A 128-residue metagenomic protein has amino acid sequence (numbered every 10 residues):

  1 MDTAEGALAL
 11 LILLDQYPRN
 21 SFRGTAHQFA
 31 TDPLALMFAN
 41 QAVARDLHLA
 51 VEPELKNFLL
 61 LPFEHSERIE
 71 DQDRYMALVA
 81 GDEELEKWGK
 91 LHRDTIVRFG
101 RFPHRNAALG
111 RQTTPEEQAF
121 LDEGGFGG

Functional and structural regions predicted by a protein language model:
M1-A9, Y17-G128: Surface/interface-facing alpha-helical segments and adjacent flexible terminal/loop regions used for partner/assembly
